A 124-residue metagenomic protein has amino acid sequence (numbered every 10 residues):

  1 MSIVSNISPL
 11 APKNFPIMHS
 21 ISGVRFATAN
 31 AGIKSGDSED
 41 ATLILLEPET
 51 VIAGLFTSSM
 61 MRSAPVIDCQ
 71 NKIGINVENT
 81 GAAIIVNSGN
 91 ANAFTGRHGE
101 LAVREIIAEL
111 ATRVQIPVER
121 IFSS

Functional and structural regions predicted by a protein language model:
M1-T57, M61: N-terminal amphipathic/basic leader segments beginning at the initiator methionine
T42, P65, E105, E109: Alpha-helical scaffold segments in soluble metabolic enzymes
I44-L45, I85-N87, S124: Short beta-strand segments
V51-V77: Glycine-rich oxoanion-binding loops at beta->alpha junctions
T80-A82: Acidic, negatively charged sequence tracts
I85-Q115: Alpha-helical support elements that line or immediately flank enzyme active sites and cofactor-binding pockets
P117-R120: Short acidic capping loops at alpha-helix termini that bridge into adjacent secondary structure
